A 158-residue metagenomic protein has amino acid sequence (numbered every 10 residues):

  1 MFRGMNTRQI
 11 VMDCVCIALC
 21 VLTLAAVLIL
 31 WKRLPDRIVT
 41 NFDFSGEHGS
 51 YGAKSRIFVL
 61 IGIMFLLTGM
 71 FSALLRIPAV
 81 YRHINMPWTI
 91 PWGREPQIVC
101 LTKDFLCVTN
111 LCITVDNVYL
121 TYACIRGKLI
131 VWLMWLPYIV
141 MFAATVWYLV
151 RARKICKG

Functional and structural regions predicted by a protein language model:
M5-L19, F58-L60: Alpha-helical transmembrane segments and their helix-start/interface "positive-inside/aromatic belt" motifs in integral
M12-I17, M70-L74, L101-I113: Select subsegments of transmembrane alpha-helices in polytopic membrane proteins, especially boundary-proximal
L19, T23, I63, L67-F71 (+1 more regions): Alpha-helical transmembrane segments of multipass membrane proteins
V27-V59: Active-site and channel-lining beta-strand-loop segments that bind or position nucleotide-derived/phosphorylated
I29-L34, G69-W88, Y148-C156: Membrane-water interface of transmembrane alpha-helices
E47-L67, C100-L106: Interfacial helix-start motif at the membrane-water boundary
P87-T102: Short membrane-interface loop/juxtamembrane segments of multi-pass integral membrane proteins
C112-G158: Alpha-helical transmembrane segments of multi-pass integral membrane proteins, characterized by long hydrophobic
